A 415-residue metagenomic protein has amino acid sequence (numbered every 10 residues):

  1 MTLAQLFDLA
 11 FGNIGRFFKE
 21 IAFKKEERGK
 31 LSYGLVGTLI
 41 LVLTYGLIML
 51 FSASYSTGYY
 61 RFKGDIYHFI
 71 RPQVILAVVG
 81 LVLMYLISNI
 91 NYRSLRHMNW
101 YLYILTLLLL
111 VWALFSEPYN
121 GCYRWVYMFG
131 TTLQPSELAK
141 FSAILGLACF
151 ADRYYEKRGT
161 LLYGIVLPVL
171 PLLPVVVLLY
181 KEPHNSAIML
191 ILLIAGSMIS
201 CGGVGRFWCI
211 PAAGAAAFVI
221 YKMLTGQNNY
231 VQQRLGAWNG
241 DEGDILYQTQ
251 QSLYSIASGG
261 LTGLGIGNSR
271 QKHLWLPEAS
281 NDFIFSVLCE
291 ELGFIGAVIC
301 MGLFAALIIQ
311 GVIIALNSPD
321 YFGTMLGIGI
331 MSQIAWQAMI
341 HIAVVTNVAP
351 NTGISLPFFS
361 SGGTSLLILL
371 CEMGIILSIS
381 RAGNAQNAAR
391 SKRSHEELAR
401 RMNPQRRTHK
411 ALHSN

Functional and structural regions predicted by a protein language model:
T2-G37, L41-V42, I48-E182, I342-P357 (+3 more regions): Membrane-helix boundary/helix-loop-helix interface segments in multi-pass membrane proteins
L47-L50, M84, S88, I144 (+7 more regions): Alpha-helical transmembrane segments of polytopic integral membrane proteins, especially the permease/helical cores
I75-L83, E291-G311: Hydrophobic alpha-helical transmembrane segments
W100-L107, L162-K181, N185-L224: Hydrophobic alpha-helical segments of polytopic membrane proteins
Y119-W125, W208-I299, P319-L326: Hydrophobic, glycine- and aromatic-enriched re-entrant/interface helices and adjoining loop segments
E137, Y163-P168, I191, W238 (+4 more regions): Alpha-helical transmembrane segments of multi-pass membrane proteins, especially transporters and channels
A151, I194-F207, R270-G296, S355-L367: Interfacial segments of multi-pass membrane proteins
A315-G353, F359: Loop-to-helix entry and N-terminal half of a specific, functionally important transmembrane alpha helix in multi-pass
